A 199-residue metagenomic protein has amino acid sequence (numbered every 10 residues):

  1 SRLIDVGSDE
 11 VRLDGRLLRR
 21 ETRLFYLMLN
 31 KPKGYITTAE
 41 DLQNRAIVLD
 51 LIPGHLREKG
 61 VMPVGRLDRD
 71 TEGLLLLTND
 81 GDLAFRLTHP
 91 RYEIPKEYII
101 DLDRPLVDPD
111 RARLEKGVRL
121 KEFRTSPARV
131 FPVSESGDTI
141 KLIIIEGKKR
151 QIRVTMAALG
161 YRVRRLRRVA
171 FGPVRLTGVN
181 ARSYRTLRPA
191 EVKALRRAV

Functional and structural regions predicted by a protein language model:
S1-V199: Basic, flexible Lys/Arg- and Gly-enriched helix-loop patches that mediate nucleic-acid binding at interfaces with rRNA
